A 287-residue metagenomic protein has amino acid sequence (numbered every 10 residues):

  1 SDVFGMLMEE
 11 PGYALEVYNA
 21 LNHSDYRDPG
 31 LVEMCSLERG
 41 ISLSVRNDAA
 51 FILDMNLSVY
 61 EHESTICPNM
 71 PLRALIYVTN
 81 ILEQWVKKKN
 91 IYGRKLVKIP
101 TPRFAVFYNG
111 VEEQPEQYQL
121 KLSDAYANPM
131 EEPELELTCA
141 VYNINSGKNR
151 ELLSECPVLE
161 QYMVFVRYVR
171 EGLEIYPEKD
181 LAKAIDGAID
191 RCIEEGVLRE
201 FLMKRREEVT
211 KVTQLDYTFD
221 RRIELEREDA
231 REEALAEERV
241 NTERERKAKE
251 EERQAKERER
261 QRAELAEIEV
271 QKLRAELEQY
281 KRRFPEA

Functional and structural regions predicted by a protein language model:
S1-T210: Conserved single-residue anchors adjacent to enzymatic active/cofactor-binding motifs
I52-S64, Y142, V164-A287: Short, charged alpha-helical interaction segments and adjacent helix-coil junctions
